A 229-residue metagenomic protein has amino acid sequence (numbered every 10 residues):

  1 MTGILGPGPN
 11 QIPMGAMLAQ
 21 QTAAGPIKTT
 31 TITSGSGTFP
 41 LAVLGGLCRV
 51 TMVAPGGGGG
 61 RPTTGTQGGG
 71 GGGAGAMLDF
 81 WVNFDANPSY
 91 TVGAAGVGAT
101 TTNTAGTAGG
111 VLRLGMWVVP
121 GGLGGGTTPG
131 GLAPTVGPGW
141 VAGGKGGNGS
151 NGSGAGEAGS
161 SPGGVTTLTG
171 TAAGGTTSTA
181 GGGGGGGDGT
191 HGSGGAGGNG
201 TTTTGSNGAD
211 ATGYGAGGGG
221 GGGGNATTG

Functional and structural regions predicted by a protein language model:
M1-R49, W81: Enriched but not universal
I4, G15-A16, V97, G131 (+2 more regions): Intrinsically disordered, low-complexity serine/threonine-rich segments
P9-Q11, A24, T64, M116 (+3 more regions): Intrinsic-disorder/low-complexity loop/linker signature
T31-T38, A42, M52-M116, G195-G200 (+1 more regions): Glycine-rich strand-loop-strand elements at beta-sheet edges
L47, T51-G58, L132, L168-A173 (+1 more regions): Short, hydrophobic/aliphatic alpha-helical segments
G72, G106-G109, G124, G143-P162 (+3 more regions): Collagen triple-helix signature
G93-G159: Acidic, low-complexity glycine/serine/threonine-rich segments
